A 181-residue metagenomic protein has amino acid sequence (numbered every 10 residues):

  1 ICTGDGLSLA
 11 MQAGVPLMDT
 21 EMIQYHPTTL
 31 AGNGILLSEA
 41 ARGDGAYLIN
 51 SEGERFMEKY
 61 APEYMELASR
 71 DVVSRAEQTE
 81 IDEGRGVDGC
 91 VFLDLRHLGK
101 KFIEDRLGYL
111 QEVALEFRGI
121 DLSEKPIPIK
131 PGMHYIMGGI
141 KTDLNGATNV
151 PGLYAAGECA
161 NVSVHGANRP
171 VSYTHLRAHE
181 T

Functional and structural regions predicted by a protein language model:
I1: Glycine-rich beta-alpha-beta "Rossmann" dinucleotide-binding loop(s) and their flanking helix/strand
G4-Q12, R177: Short amphipathic alpha-helical face segments that pack within enzyme cores and frequently flank/anchor catalytic
D5, D19, N50, D143 (+1 more regions): Acidic active-site catalytic centers that drive phospho-/nucleotidyl reactions and related ester hydrolyses
L9, V15-D121, S172: An anion/pyrophosphate-binding glycine-rich loop and adjacent beta-alpha core in soluble alpha-beta enzymes
H26-T28, A160-Y173: Glycine-rich phosphate/pyrophosphate-binding beta-alpha loops
T29-G34, Y135-I136, A167: Short secondary-structure transition/capping segments
R106-S163: A glycine-rich dinucleotide-binding beta-alpha-beta segment and adjacent secondary-structure elements that constitute
T174-T181: Conserved small/polar residues in nucleotide/adenosyl-binding loops
